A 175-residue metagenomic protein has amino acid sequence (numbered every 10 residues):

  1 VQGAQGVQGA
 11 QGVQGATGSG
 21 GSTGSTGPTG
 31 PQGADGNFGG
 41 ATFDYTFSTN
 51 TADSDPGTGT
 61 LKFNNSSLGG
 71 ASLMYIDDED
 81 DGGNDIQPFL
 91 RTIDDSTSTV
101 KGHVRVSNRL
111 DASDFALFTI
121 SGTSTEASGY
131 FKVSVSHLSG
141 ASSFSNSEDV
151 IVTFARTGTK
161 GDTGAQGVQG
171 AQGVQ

Functional and structural regions predicted by a protein language model:
G3-F47, I151-G173: Collagen/collagen-like triple-helix recognition
G30, D78, S143-S147: Short, intrinsically disordered, low-complexity segments enriched in Ser/Thr and Pro
F38-D114, E148, V152: Acidic, glycine-rich low-complexity segments with interspersed aromatic residues
S107-R109, T123, L138-G140: Short beta-turn/strand-loop junction motif enriched in small, turn-promoting residues
F115, S128-K132, S145-D149: Short edge beta-strand segments in beta-sheet-rich domains
F115-S124: Short beta-strand-centered aromatic/proline hotspots
S124-L138: Short, solvent-exposed secondary-structure boundary/capping segments
S136-T159: Basic, polyanion-binding surface patches
